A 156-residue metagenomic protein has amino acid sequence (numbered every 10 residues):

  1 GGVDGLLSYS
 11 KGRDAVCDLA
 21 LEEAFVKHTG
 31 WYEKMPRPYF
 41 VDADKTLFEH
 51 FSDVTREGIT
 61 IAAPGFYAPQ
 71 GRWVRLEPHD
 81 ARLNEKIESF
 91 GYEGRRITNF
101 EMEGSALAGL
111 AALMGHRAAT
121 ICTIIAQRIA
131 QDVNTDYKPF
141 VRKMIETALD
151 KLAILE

Functional and structural regions predicted by a protein language model:
G1-E156: Glycine-rich phosphate- or other oxyanion-binding loops that anchor nucleotides, phosphorylated ligands
